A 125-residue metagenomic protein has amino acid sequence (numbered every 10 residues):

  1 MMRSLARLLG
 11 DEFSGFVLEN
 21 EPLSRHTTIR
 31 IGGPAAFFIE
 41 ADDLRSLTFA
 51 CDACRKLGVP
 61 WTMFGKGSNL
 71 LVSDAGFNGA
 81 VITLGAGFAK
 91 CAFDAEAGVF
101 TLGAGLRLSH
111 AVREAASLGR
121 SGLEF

Functional and structural regions predicted by a protein language model:
M2-F125: Anion-binding (especially nucleotide phosphate/pyrophosphate-binding) glycine-rich loop and adjoining beta-alpha core
